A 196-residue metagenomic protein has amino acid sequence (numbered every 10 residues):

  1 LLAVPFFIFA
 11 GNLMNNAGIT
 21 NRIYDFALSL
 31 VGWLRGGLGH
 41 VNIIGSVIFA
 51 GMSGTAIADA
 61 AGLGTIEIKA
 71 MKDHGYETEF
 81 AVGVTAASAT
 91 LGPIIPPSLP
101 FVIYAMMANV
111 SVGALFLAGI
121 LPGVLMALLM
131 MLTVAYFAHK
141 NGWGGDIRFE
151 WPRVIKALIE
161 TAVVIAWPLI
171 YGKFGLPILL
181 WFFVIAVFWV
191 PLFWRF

Functional and structural regions predicted by a protein language model:
L1-F196: Alpha-helical transmembrane segments of multi-pass membrane transport proteins
